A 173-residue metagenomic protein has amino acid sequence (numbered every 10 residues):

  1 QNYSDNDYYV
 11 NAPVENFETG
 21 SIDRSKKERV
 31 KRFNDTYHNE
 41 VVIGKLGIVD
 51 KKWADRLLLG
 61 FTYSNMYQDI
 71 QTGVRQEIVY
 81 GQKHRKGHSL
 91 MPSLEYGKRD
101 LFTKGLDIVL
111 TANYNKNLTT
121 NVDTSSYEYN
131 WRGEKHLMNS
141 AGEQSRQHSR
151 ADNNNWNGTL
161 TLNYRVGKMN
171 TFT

Functional and structural regions predicted by a protein language model:
N2-T36: Surface-exposed beta-strand-turn/loop segments characteristic of Gram-negative outer-membrane beta-barrels
D7-N16, D69-I78, N121-Y129: Outer-membrane beta-barrel translocator domains and adjoining extracellular loop/strand segments of Gram-negative
N16-E28, Q68-I78, G133-E143: Flexible, solvent-exposed coil segments and beta strand-coil junctions, predominantly the extracellular/periplasmic
G20-I22, F33-N39, I70-T72, K83-H88 (+2 more regions): Short linear motifs at secondary-structure transitions and domain/linker junctions
K27-R32, R75-H84, E143-H148, N157: Extracellular loop and loop/strand-boundary signature of outer-membrane beta-barrel proteins
K27-V41, K45, D50-W53: A conserved mid-domain beta-alpha-beta active-site/ligand-binding segment of alpha/beta enzyme cores
I43-M66, R85-T173: Face-selective signature of the C-terminal outer-membrane beta-barrel domain
